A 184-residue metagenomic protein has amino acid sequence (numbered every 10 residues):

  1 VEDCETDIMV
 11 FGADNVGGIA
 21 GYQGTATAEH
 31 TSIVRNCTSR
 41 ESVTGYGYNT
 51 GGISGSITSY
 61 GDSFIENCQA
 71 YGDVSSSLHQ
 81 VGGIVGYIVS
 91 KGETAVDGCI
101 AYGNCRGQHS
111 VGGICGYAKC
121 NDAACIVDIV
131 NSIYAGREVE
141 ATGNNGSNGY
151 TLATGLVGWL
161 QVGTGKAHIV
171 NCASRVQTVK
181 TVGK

Functional and structural regions predicted by a protein language model:
V1-K184: Predominantly extracellular beta-rich ligand-binding scaffolds that present long acidic/polar faces for carbohydrate
